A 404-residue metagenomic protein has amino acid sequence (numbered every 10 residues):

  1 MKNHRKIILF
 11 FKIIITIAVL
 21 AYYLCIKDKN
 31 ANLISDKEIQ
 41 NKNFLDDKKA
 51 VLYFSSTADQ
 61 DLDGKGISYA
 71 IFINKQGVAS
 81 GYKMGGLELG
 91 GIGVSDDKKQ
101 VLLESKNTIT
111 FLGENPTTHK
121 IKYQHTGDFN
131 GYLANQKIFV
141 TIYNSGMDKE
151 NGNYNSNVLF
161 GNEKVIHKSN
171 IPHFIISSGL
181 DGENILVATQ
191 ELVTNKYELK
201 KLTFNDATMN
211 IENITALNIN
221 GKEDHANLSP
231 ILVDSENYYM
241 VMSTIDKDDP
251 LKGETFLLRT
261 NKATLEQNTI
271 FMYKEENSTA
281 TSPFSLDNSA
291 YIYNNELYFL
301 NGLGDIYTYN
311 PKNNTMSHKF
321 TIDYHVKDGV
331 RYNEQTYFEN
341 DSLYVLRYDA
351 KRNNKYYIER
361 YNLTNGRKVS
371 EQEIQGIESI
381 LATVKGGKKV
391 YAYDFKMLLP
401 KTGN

Functional and structural regions predicted by a protein language model:
M1-V140, G146, G387, M397-N404: N-terminal "mature head" segments of proteins
D28-E38, S80-G85, H119-H125, V165-S169 (+4 more regions): Aromatic (tryptophan-biased) beta-strands that constitute blades/sheets of beta-rich domains
L33-F44, M84-K98, Q124-K137, S169-N184 (+4 more regions): Repeated scaffold domains used in trafficking and secretory/extracellular systems, primarily beta-propellers
N43-K65, G90-T110, N130-E150, S177-T194 (+4 more regions): Short beta-strand elements that form the blades of beta-propeller/WD-repeat-like and other beta-sheet-rich scaffold
Y69, T110, N155-N157, E198-K200 (+3 more regions): A short loop-to-beta-strand structural motif that recurs across blades of beta-propeller domains
N74-Q76, L112-T117, L159-K164, T203-T208 (+3 more regions): Short loop/turn segments that connect beta-strands within beta-propeller blades
K168-R331, S342: Acidic, serine/threonine- and glycine-rich low-complexity intrinsically disordered segments that serve as flexible
R331-A382: C-terminal structured domain segments
